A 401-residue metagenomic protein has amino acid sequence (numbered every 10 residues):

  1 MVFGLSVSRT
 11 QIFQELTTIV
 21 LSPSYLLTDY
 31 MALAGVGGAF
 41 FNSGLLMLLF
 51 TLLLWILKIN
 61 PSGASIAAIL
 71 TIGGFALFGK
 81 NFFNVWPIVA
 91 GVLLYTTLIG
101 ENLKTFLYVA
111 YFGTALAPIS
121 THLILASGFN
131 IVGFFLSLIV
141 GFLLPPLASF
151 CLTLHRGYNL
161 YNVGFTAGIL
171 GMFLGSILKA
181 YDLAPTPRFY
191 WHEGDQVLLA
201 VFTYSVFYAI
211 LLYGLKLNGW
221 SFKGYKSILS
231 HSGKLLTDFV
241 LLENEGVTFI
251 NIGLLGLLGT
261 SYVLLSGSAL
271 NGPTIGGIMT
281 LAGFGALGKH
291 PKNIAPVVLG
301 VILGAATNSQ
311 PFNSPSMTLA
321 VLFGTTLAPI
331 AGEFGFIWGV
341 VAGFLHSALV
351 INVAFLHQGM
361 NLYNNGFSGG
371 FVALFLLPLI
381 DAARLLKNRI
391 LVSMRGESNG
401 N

Functional and structural regions predicted by a protein language model:
M1-K80, A209-K223, L241-I250, L257-L264 (+4 more regions): N-terminal signal-anchor module of multipass membrane proteins
M1-S8, S43-L54, L70-F75, V92-T96 (+10 more regions): Hydrophobic core segments of alpha-helical transmembrane domains in multi-pass membrane transport and ion-translocation
L27-A39, L125-I131, F189-F202, L242-N244 (+2 more regions): Interfacial loop-to-helix junctions that mark the boundaries of transmembrane helices in multi-pass membrane
A32-G44, F75-W86, G128-V140, V263-I275 (+1 more regions): Structural signature of hydrophobic alpha-helical transmembrane segments
W55-L57, G73-K80, L93-F106, A110 (+4 more regions): Hydrophobic alpha-helical bundle architecture
P61-A64, W220-A306: Transmembrane helical segments that form the transport core of multi-pass membrane transport proteins
E101, F106, G113-A200, V353-Q358 (+1 more regions): Membrane-interface helix-loop-helix junctions at boundaries between adjacent transmembrane segments
L138-C151, N162, P315-I390: C-terminal transmembrane helix pair
